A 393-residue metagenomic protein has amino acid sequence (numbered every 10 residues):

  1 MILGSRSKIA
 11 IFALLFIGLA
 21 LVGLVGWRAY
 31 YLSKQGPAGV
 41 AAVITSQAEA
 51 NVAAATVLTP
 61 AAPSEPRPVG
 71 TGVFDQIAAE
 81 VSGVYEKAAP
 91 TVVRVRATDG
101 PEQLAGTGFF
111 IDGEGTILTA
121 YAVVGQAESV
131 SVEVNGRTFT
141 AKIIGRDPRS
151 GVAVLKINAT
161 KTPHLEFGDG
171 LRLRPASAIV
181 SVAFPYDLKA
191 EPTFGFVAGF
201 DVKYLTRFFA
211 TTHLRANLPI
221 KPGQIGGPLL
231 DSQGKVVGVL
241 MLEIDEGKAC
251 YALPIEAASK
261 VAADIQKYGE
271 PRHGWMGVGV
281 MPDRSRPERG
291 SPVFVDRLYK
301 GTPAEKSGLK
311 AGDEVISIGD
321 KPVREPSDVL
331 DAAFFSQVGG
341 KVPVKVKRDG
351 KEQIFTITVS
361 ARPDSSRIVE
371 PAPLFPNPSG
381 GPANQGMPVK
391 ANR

Functional and structural regions predicted by a protein language model:
M1-A53, K142, K156, R174 (+1 more regions): C-terminal recognition in membrane/secretory proteostasis and scaffolding
I2, Y30-T116, A120-A122, A127-S129 (+5 more regions): N-terminal activation segment of mature serine protease catalytic domains
K8, T91, K156-E166, E191-K248 (+6 more regions): Active-site region of chymotrypsin-like
P68-G72, A105, H164-E166, F184 (+2 more regions): Second-shell loop/turn segments in exported
A78-Y85, A89-V92, D112-E114, Y121 (+10 more regions): Extracytoplasmic/secreted envelope proteins and their assembly/folding machinery, especially bacterial periplasmic
E86-P90, T116, E128, S181-F184 (+5 more regions): Sec-exported extracytoplasmic/periplasmic mature domains
P90-V95, G108, G115-T119, A141 (+16 more regions): Terminal peptide-recognition signature
T98-E191, T212, P219-P222, E305 (+5 more regions): Conserved active-site neighborhood of the chymotrypsin/trypsin-like protease fold
